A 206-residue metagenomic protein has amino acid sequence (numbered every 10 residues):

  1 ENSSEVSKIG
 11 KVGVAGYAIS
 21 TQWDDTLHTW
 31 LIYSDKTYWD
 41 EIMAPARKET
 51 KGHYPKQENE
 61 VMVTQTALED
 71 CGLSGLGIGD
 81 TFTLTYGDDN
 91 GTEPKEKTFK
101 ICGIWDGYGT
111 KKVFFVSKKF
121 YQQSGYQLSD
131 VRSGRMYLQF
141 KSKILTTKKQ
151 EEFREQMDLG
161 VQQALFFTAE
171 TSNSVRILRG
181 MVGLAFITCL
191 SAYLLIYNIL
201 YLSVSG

Functional and structural regions predicted by a protein language model:
E1-A169: Basic-flanked hydrophobic alpha-helices used for secretion and membrane insertion
N173-G206: Hydrophobic alpha-helical transmembrane segments of multi-pass inner-membrane transport and secretion
